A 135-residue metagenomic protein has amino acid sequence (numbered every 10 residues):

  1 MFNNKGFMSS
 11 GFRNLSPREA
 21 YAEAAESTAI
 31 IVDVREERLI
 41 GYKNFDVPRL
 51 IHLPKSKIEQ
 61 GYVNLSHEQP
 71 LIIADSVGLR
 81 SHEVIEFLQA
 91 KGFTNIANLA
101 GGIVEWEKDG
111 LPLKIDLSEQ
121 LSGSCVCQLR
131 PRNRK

Functional and structural regions predicted by a protein language model:
M1-A29, E37-P70, L79-K135: Rhodanese-like catalytic fold shared by cysteine-dependent sulfurtransferases and DSP/PTP-type phosphatases
V32: Active-site flanking residues adjacent to catalytic metal/cofactor-binding acidic residues
I73-D75: Short, surface-exposed ligand- or partner-binding patches at beta-edge/loop junctions that are enriched in aromatics
